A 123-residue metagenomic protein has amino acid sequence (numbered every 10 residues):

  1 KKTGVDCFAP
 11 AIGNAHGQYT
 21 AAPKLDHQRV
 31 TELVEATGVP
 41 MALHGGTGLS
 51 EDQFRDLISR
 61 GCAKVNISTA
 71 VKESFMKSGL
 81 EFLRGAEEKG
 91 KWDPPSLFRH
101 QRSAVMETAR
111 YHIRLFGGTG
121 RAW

Functional and structural regions predicted by a protein language model:
K1-A36, E51-C62, S78-E81, R110-W123: Alpha/beta enzyme core
F8-P10, M41-G45, A63-I67: Hydrophobic faces of well-ordered beta-strands that scaffold small-molecule active sites in alpha/beta enzyme cores
I12-H16, T47-L49, T69-E73: Active-site-proximal loop/turn and secondary-structure-junction residues that shape catalytic pockets, frequently
Y19, M41-L43, F98-R99: Active-site mouth loops of central-metabolism enzymes
P23-H27, E51, T69, E73 (+3 more regions): Electropositive phosphate-/nucleotide-binding environments in soluble metabolic enzymes
E32-A36, N66-T69, K89-W92: Glycine-rich loops and low-complexity Gly/Arg-rich segments that provide flexible linkers or classic glycine-based
G61-E88: A hydrophobic, small-residue-rich beta->alpha segment in the mid-to-C-terminal subdomain of diverse proteins
F82-W123: Extended, intrinsically disordered, low-complexity segments
